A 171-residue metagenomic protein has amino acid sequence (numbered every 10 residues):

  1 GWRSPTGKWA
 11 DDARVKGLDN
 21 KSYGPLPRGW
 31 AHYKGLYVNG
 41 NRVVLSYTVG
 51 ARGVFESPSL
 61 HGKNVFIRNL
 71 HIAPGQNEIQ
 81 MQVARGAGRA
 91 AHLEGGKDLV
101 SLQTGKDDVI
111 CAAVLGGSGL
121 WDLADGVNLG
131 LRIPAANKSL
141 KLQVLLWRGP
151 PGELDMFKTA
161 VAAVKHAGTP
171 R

Functional and structural regions predicted by a protein language model:
G1-P74: Extended polysaccharide-engagement surfaces of secreted carbohydrate-active enzymes
P5, D11, K21, R28 (+5 more regions): Intrinsically disordered, low-complexity, compositionally biased regions/tails
G50, H61-G62, I67, A73-G86 (+1 more regions): Beta-strand-rich recognition/accessory modules
G88-G96: Short aromatic-acidic-glycine turn motif
D98-V100: Beta-strand-rich luminal/extracellular ectodomains of secretory-pathway glycoproteins, especially N-glycosylated
